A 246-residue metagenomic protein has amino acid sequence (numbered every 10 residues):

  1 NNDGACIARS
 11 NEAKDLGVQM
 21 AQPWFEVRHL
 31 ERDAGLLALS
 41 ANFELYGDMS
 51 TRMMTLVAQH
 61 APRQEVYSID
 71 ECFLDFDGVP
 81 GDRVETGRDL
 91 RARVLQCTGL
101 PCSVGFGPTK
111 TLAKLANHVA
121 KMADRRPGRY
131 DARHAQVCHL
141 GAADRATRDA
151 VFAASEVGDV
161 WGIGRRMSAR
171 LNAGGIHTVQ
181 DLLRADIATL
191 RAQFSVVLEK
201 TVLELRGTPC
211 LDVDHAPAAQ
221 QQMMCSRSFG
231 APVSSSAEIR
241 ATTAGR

Functional and structural regions predicted by a protein language model:
N1-I69, F73, V79: Residues that scaffold, gate, or flank divalent-cation-dependent active/transport sites
I7-R9, L112-A120, A173, S195 (+1 more regions): Short acidic, glycine/serine/threonine-rich loops at helix termini
Y46-S50, R83-G87, S236-T243: Generic alpha-helical secondary structure
R52, L56-H60, D89-T98, R170 (+3 more regions): Generic non-transmembrane alpha-helical segments
T86, L90, L95-G158: Long, highly charged, low-complexity intrinsically disordered interaction regions that mediate electrostatic DNA/RNA
D159, M167-R246: DNA-contacting surface of Y-family translesion DNA polymerases
